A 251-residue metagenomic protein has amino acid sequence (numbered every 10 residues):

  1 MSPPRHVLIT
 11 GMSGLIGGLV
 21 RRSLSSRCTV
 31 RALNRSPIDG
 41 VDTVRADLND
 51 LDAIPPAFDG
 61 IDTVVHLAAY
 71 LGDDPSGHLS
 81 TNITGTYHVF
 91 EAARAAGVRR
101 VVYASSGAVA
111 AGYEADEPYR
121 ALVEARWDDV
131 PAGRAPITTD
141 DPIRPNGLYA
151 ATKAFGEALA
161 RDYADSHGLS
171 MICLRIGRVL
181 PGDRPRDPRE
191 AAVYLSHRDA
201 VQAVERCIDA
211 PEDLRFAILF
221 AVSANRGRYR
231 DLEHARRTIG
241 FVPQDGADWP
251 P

Functional and structural regions predicted by a protein language model:
P4-R27: N-terminal Rossmann NAD(P)H-binding glycine-rich loop of SDR-like oxidoreductase domains
A32-P37, L48: N-terminal Rossmann-fold cofactor-binding loop
R45-T84, A92: NAD(P)H-binding glycine-rich loop region in Rossmannoid oxidoreductase-like domains and their noncatalytic homologs
N49, G77-H88, A96, A151-A154 (+1 more regions): Glycine-rich NAD(P)-binding loop of the Rossmann-fold in SDR/ketoreductase-type enzymes
H88-N146: Conserved Rossmann-fold NAD(P)-dependent oxidoreductase catalytic core, especially the SDR/UDP-sugar
G147, E157-G182: Conserved beta-loop-beta element that borders a ligand/cofactor-binding pocket
D165, R175-D183, Y194-F216, A224: Alpha-helical substrate-binding/gating segment
F216-V242: Conserved C-terminal active-site "lid" loop/helix of NAD(P)H-dependent oxidoreductases that clamps the redox cofactor
